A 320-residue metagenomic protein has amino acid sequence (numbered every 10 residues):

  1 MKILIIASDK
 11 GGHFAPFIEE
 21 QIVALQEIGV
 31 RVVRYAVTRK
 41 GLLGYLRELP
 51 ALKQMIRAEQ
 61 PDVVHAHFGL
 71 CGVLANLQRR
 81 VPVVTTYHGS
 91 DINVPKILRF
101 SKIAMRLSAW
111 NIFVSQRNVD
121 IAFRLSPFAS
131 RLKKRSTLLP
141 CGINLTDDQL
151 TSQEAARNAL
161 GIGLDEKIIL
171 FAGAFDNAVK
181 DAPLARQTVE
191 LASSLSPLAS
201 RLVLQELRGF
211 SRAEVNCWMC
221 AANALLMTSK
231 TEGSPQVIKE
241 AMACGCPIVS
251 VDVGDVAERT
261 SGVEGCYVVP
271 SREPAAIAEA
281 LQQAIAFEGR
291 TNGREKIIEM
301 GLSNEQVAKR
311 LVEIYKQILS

Functional and structural regions predicted by a protein language model:
A66-C71: Short His-centered aromatic/hydrophobic patch
M105, C217-A222: Short alpha-helical donor nucleotide-sugar binding micro-motif in glycosyltransferases
A109-K134, I143-D147: A short, active-site helix/loop in glycosyltransferases that binds the activated sugar's phosphate group
I143, I162-K180, R186-V189: Conserved donor-binding/catalytic core segment of Leloir-type glycosyltransferases
K230: Aromatic "clamp/platform" in nucleotide-sugar-dependent glycosyltransferases that forms part of the donor/acceptor
P247-S250: Short hydrophobic beta-strand element within catalytic cores of glycosyltransferases and related nucleotide-activated
G262-P274, Q282-F287: Conserved acidic donor-binding segment of nucleotide-sugar-dependent glycosyltransferases
A286-L319: A charged, aromatic-enriched C-terminal amphipathic alpha-helix characteristic of glycosyltransferases across folds
